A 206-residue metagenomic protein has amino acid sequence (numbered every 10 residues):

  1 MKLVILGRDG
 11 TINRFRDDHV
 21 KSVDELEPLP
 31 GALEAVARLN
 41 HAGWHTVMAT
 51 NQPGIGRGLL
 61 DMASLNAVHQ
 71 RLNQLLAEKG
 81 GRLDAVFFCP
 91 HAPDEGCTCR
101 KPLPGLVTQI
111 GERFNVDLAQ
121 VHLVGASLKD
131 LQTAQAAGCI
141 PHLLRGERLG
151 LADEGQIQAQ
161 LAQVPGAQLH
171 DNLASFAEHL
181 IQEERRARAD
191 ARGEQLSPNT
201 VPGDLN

Functional and structural regions predicted by a protein language model:
M1-V47: Active-site neighborhood of HAD-like aspartate-dependent phosphohydrolases
G7-D9, N51, A126, D130: Acidic active-site catalytic centers that drive phospho-/nucleotidyl reactions and related ester hydrolyses
T11-N13, I55, D130, L149: Active-site loop signature of alpha/beta-hydrolase-fold enzymes
I12-R16, N51-P53, A85-F87, T108-G111: A short alpha-helix capping/helix-coil boundary motif
F15, G58, H179: Residues that scaffold the ATP/ADP-binding catalytic core of kinase and kinase-like folds
A32, V36-L72, R82-E95, A134: Substrate-recognition element of Asp-dependent hydrolases with the DxDx(T/V) motif
A63, A67-R82, P93-L123, S127-N206: Asp-based, Mg2+/Mn2+-dependent phosphohydrolase catalytic module
